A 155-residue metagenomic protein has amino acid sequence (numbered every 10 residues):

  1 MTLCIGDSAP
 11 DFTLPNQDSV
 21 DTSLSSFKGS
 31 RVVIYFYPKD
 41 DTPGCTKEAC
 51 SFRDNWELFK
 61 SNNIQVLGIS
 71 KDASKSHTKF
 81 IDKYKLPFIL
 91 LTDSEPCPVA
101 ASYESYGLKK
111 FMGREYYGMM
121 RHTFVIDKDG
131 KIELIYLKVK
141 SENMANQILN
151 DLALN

Functional and structural regions predicted by a protein language model:
M1-N155: Chalcogenol-based redox active-site neighborhoods
